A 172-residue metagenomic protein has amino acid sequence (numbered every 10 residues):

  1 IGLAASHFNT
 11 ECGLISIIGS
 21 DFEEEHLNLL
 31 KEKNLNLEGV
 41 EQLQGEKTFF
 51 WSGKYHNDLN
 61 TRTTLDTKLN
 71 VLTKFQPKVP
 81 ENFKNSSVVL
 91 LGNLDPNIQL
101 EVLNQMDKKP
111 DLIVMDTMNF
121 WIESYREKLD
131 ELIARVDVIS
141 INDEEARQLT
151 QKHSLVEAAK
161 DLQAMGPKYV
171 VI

Functional and structural regions predicted by a protein language model:
I1-L3: Short catalytic helix/loop segments, enriched in acidic residues and glycine and frequently bearing histidine
S6: Gly/Ala-rich phosphate-binding loop of Rossmann-like dinucleotide-binding domains, activating on the conserved
N9-L90, N104-D111: Conserved N-terminal subdomain of the carbohydrate kinase-like
L14-I17, V114-T117, S140-D143: Short internal beta-strands
G19-D21, N93-I98, M118-I122: Short beta->alpha connector loops
L65-V71, L90-G92, M115-F120, R147-T150: Short, flexible loop segments at the rims of nucleotide/cofactor-binding pockets, characterized by
V88-G92, V114, S140, V171: Structural motif
D107-K109, N119-I172: Conserved phosphate/ATP/ADP-binding segment of small-molecule kinases
